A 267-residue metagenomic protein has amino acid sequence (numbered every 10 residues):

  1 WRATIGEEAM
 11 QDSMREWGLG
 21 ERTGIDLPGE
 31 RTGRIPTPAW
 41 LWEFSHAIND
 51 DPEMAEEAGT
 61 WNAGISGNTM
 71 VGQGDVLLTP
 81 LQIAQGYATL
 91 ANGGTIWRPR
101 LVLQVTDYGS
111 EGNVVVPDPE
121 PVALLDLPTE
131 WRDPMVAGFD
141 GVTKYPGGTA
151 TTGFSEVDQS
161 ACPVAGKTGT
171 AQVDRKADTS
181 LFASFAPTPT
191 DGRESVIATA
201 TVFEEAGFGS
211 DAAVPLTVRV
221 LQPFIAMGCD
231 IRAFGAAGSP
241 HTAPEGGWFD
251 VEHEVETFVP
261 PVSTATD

Functional and structural regions predicted by a protein language model:
W1-E205, G209, A265-T266: Beta-lactam-recognizing serine transpeptidase/beta-lactamase-like catalytic domain environment
G112-V122, V214-D267: Short, gly/Ser/Thr-rich active-site loops of penicillin-recognizing serine hydrolases
